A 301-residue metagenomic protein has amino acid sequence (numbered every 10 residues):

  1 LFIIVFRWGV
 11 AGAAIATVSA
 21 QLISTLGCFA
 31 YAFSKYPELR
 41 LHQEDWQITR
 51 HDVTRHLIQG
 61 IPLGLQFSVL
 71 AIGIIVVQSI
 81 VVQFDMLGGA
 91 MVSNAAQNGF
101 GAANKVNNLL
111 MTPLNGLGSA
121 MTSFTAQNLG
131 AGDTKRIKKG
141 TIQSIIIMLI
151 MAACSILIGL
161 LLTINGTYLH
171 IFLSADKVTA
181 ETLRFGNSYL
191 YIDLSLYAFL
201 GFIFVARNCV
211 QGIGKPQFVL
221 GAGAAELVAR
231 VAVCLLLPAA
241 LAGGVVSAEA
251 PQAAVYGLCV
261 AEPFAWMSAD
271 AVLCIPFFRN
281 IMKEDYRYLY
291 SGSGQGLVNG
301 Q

Functional and structural regions predicted by a protein language model:
L1-V5, F29, I75, S79-I80 (+4 more regions): Alpha-helical transmembrane segments of multipass membrane proteins
L1-W8, S68-A102, L109, Q127 (+2 more regions): Helix-terminus/linker motif at the lipid-water interface of multi-pass membrane proteins
V5-I61, T125-L196, A240-Q301: Short alpha-helical transmembrane segments in multi-pass integral membrane proteins
A14, M91-L109, G186-L190, Y256-C259: Small-residue hotspots at the loop-to-helix junctions and early N-terminal turns of transmembrane alpha-helices
V18, L63-A71, N108-G116, A152 (+6 more regions): Residue-level hotspots within the lipid-embedded alpha helices of multi-pass solute transporters
G27-A30, D45-V76, K105, L109 (+5 more regions): Hydrophobic faces of transmembrane alpha-helices in multi-pass small-molecule transporters and flippases across diverse
Q78, Q97-G166, L200-A222, V233: Small-residue-rich hydrophobic transmembrane alpha-helices
L169, E226-A229: Extracellular low-complexity, Gly/Ser/Thr-rich intrinsically disordered linkers and protease-sensitive activation/hinge
